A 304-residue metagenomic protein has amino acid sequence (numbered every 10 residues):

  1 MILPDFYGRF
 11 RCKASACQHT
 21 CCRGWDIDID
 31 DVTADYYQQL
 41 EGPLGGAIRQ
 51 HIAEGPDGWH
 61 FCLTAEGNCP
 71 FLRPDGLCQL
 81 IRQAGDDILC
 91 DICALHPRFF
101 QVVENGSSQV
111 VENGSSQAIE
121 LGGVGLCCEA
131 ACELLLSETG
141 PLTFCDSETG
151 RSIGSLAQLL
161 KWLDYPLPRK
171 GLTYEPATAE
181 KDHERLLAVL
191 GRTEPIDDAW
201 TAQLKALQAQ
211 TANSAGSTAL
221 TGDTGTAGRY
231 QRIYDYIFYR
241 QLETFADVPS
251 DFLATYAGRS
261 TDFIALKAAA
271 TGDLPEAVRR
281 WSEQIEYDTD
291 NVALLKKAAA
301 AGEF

Functional and structural regions predicted by a protein language model:
M1-C17, R49-C90, I119: Immediate flanking context of iron-sulfur cluster ligation sites
R11, N68, C127-E129, A265: Generic structural signal for residues positioned in beta-strands
A16, C21, W25-D26, R73 (+3 more regions): Extracellular/secretory pathway and lumenal proteins
H19-A53: A structured, charge-rich N-terminal accessory region that forms the first stable segment of a protein and links
C21-C22, Q38, P70, Q79 (+1 more regions): Short, conserved beta-strand segments within well-ordered enzyme catalytic domains that often line or immediately flank
F61, S108-V111, S116, A215-T224: Low-complexity, intrinsically disordered tandem-repeat tracts enriched in small/polar residues
G76, Q83-S107, E112-R169: Internal, well-ordered alpha/beta segment that forms a basic, Gly-enriched binding/recognition surface
Q158-F304: Hydrophobic, aromatic-lined core segments that form the binding pocket/scaffold for planar heteroaromatic ligands
